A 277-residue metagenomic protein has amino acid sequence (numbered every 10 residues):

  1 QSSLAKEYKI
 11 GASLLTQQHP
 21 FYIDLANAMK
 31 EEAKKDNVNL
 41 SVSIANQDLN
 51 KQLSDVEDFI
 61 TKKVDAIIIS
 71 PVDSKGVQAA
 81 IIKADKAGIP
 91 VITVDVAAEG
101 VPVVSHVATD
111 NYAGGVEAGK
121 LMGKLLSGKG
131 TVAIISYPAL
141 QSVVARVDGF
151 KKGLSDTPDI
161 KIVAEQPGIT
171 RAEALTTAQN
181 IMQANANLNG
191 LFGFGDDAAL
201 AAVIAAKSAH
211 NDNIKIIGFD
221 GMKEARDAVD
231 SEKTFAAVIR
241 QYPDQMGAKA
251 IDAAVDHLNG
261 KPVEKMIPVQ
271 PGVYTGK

Functional and structural regions predicted by a protein language model:
Q1-K277: A residue-level marker of the well-folded mature domains of exported/periplasmic proteins
